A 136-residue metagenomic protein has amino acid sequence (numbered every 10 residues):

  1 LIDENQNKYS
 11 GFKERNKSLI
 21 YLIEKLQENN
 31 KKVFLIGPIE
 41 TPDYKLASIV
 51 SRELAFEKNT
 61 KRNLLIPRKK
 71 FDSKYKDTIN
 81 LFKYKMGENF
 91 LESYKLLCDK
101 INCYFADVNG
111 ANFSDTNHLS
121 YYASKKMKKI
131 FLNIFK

Functional and structural regions predicted by a protein language model:
L1-K136: Extracellular glycan-modifying ectodomains
